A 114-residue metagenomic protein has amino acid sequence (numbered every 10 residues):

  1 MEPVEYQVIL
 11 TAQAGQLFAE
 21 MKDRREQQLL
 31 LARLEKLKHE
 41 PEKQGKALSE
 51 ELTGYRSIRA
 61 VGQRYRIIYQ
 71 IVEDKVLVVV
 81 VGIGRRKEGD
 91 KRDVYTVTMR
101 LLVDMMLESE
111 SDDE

Functional and structural regions predicted by a protein language model:
M1-R33, L107-E114: Arg/Lys-rich, positively charged N-terminal/basic patches that mediate binding to nucleic acids
Q7, G62-Y65, Q70-E114: Enriched for short, Lys/Arg-rich terminal
Q16, E20, A32, K36 (+2 more regions): Charged/polar, solvent-exposed surface patches and flexible loops
A19-Q27, E50-L52, A60-Y65, R85-G89: Short, charged helix-to-loop "capping" segments that act as catalytic/coupling loops
K22-R25, K38, L52, R56 (+1 more regions): Generic secondary-structure transition motif, activating predominantly at the C-termini of alpha-helices
E26, L30-R33, Q44, L48 (+2 more regions): Amphipathic alpha-helical interface surfaces
E35-A60: A short, surface-exposed loop/turn module that caps and links secondary-structure elements
